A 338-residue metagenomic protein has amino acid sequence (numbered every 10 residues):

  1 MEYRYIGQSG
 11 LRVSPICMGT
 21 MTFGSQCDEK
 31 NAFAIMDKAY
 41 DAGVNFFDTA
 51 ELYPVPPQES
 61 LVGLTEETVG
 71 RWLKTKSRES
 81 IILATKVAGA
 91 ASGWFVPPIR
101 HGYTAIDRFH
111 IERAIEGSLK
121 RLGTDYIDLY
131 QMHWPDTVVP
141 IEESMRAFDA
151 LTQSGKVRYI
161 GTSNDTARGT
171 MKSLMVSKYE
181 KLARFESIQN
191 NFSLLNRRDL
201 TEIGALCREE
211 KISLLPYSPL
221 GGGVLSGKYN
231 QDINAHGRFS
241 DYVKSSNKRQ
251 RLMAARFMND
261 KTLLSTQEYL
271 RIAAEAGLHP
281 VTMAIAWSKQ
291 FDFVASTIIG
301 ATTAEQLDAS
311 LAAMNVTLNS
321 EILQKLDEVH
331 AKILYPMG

Functional and structural regions predicted by a protein language model:
M1-I81, Q153: N-terminal binding-site loop/beta-alpha segment at the start of enzyme catalytic domains that lines or forms
G7-F23, A84-G102, Y126, Q131: N-terminal small/glycine-rich loop or linker at the start of catalytic domains across soluble metabolic enzymes
T20-K30, P97-E112, P135-V139: Active-site mouth loops of central-metabolism enzymes
C27-A39, I106-L122, T170-M175: Short, acidic/polar
K38, A42, R121-L122, G155 (+1 more regions): Structural motif
F46-A50, I82-K86, Y126-Q131, G161-T162 (+1 more regions): Short beta-strand segments at enzyme active-site cores
L119-P140: Active-site groove signature of glycoside hydrolases
P135-E328, M337: Beta/alpha (TIM)-barrel catalytic core signal, keyed to glycine-rich beta->alpha loops juxtaposed to Asp/Glu that bind
